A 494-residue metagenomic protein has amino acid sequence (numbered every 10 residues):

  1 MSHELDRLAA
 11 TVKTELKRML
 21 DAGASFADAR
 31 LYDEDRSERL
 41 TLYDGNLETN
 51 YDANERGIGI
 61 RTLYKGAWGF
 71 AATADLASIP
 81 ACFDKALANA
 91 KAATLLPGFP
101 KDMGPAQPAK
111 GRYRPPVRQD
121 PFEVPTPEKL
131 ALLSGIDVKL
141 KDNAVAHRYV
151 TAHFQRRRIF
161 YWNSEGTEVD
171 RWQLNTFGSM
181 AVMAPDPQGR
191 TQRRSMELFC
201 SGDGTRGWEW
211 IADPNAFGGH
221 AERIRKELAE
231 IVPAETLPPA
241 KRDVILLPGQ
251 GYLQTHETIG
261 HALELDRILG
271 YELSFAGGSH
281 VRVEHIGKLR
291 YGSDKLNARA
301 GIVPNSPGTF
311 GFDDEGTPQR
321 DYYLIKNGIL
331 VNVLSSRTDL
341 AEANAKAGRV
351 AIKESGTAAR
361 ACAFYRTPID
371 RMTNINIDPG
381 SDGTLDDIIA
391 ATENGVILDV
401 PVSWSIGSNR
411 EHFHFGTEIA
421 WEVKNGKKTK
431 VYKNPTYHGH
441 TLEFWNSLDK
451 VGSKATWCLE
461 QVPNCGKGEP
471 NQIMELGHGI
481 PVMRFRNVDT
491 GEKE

Functional and structural regions predicted by a protein language model:
M1-E494: N-terminal small-residue-enriched
